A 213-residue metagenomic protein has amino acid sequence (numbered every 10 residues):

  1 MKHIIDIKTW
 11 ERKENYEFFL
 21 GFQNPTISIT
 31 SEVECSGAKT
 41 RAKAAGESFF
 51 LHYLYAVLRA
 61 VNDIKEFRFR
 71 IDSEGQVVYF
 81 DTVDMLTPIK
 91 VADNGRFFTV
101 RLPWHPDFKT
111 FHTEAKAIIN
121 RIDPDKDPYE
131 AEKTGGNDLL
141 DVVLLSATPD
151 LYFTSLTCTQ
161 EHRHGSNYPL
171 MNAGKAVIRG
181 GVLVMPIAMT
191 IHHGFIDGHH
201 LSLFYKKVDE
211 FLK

Functional and structural regions predicted by a protein language model:
M1-K13, L20, N24, G37 (+9 more regions): Domain-scale detector for complete catalytic domains at protein termini or as standalone homologs
M1-T30, F50, L139-V184: Flexible, Gly/Pro-enriched loop and linker segments at secondary-structure and domain junctions
G21-T40, D81-P106, V184-T190: Acyl/amide activation-and-transfer machinery of modular secondary-metabolite enzymes
T26, V91-L151: Helical lid/core segments from catalytic subdomains that handle acyl or acyl-like groups
S31, R41-A45, E74: Aromatic-residue-lined binding/catalytic grooves and analogous aromatic/hydrophobic interfacial grooves in multimeric
A38-D63, M185-F204: Acyl activation and transfer enzymes in specialized metabolism, enriched for ANL adenylate-forming modules
E47-M85: Hydrophobic "lid/gating" helix adjacent to the active-site nucleophile that controls access to an acyl-thioester pocket
K109, R121, F153, L170-K213: Active-site-proximal acidic secondary-structure segment that organizes catalysis
